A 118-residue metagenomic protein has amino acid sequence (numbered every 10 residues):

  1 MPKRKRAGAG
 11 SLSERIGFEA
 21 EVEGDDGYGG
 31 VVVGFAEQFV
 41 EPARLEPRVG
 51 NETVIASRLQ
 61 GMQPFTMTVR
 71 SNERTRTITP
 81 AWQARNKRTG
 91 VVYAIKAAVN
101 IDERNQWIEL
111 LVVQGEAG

Functional and structural regions predicted by a protein language model:
M1-V31: Active-site-proximal polar cores
G24-D25, G30-G118: Short, conserved turn/kink motifs that form compact alpha/beta structural patches or helix kinks used as
